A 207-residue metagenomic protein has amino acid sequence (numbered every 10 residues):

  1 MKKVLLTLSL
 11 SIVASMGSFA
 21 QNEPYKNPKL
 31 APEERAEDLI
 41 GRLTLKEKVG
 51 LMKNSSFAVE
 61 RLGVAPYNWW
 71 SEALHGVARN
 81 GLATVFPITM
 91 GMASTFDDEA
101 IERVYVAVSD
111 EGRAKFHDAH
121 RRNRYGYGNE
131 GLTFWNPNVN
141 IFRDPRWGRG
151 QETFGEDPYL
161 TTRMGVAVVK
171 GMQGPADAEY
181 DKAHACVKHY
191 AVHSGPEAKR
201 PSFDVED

Functional and structural regions predicted by a protein language model:
M1-V4: Positively charged n-region of N-terminal signal peptides that target proteins for export
T7-S15: Bacterial N-terminal signal peptides
A20-D207: Glycoside hydrolase catalytic-domain context in secreted enzymes
